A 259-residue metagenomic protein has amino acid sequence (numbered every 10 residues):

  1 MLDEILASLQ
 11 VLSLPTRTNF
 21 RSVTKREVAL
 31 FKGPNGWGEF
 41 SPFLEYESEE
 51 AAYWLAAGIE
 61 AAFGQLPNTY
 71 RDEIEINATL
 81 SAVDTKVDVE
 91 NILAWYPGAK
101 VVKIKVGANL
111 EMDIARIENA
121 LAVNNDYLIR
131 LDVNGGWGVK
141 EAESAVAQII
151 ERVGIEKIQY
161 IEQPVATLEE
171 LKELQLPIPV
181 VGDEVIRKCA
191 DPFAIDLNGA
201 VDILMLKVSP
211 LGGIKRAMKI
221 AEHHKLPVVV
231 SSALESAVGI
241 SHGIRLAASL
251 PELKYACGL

Functional and structural regions predicted by a protein language model:
M1-E143, A147-R152: N-terminal capping/lid subdomain adjacent to the active-site entrance of alpha/beta enzymes
N19-F20, L66-N68, E169, A233-L259: Active-site pocket-lining/capping segments in soluble small-molecule metabolic enzymes
G36, L226-V230, L253-Y255: A short pocket-lining beta-strand/turn micro-motif at the edge of beta-sheets
E49-I59, H223, H242, L246-L253: C-terminal helical cap(s) of enzyme catalytic domains, especially alpha/beta-barrels
I104-H242, A247: Catalytic core of soluble alpha/beta enzymes
